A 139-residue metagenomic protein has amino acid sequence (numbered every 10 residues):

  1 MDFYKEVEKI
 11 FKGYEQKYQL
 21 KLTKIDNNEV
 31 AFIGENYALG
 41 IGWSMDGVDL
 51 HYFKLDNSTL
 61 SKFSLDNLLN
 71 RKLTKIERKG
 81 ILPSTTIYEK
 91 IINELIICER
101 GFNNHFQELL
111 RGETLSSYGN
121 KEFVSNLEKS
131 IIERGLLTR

Functional and structural regions predicted by a protein language model:
M1-I10, L22-R139: Intrinsically disordered, low-complexity regulatory regions enriched in serine/threonine/proline and acidic residues
